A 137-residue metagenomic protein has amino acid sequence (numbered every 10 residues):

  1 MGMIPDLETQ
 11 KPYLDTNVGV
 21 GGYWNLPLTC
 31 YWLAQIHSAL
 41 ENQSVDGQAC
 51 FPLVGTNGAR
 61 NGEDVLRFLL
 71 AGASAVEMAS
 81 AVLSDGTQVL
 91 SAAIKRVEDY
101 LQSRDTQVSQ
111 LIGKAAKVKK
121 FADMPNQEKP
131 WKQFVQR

Functional and structural regions predicted by a protein language model:
M1-D46: Glycine/Thr-rich beta-alpha phosphate-binding loop at enzyme active sites
M1-G2, G58-A59, D64-A92: Glycine-rich phosphate-binding active-site loops on the catalytic face of alpha/beta enzymes
G21-N25, V54-G58, A79-A81: Glycine- and other small-residue-rich loops at beta-strand/loop junctions that grip anionic moieties
Y23-C30, T87, S91, D105: Electropositive phosphate-/nucleotide-binding environments in soluble metabolic enzymes
L26, Q43, K95-R137: Extended, intrinsically disordered, low-complexity segments
C30-H37, V65, L90-I94: Generic structural signal for well-ordered alpha-helices, preferentially at hydrophobic/aromatic core positions
I36, P52-N57, V76-M78, Q107: Hydrophobic faces of well-ordered beta-strands that scaffold small-molecule active sites in alpha/beta enzyme cores
D46-E63: Glycine-rich beta-to-alpha transition loops that act as phosphate-gripper elements at the mouths of alpha/beta enzyme
